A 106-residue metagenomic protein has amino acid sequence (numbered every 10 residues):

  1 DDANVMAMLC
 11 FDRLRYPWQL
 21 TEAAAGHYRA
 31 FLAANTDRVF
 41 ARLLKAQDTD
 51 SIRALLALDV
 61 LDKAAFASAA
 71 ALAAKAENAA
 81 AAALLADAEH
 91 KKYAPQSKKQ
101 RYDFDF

Functional and structural regions predicted by a protein language model:
D1-H27: Extended repeat-based scaffolds of very large eukaryotic assembly and lipid-transport proteins
A3-A7, R29-L44, L56, A64-A74 (+1 more regions): Ankyrin-repeat boundary/"N-cap" motif
P17-A25, Q47-L56, E77-K98, Y102: Ankyrin repeat structural motif
T49, K63-A64: Alpha-helix N-capping/helix-start residues
